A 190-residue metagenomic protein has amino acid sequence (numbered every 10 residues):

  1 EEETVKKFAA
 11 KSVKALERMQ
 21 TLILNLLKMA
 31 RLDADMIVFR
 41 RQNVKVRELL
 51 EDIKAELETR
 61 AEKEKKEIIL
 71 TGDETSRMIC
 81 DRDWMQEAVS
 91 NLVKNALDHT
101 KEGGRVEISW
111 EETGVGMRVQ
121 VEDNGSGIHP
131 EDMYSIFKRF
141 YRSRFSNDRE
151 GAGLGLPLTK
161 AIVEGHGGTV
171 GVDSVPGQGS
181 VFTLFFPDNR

Functional and structural regions predicted by a protein language model:
T4, A34-F39, R77-C80: Conserved micro-motifs of the catalytic ATP-binding
K14-M19: Short alpha-helical segment of the dimerization/phosphotransfer core of two-component systems
R40-N43, E62, E67-R77: Conserved catalytic submotifs in the C-terminal HATPase_c
V46, G127-K138: Short helix N-cap motif at coil->helix boundaries in the Bergerat
A96-L97: Short helix-loop "hinge" at the ATP-lid/N-box region of the Bergerat-fold HATPase_c
D123: Acidic ATP/Mg2+-coordinating residue in the GHKL
G167-G168: Conserved glycine-rich
